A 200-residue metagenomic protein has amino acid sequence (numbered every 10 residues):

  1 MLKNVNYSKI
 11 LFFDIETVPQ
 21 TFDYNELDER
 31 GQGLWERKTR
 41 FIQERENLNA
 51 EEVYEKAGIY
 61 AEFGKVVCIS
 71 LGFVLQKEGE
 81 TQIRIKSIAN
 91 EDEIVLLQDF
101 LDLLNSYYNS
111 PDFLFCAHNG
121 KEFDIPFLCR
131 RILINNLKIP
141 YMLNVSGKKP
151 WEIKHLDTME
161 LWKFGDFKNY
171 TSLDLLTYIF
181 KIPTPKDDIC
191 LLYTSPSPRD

Functional and structural regions predicted by a protein language model:
M1-S106: Conserved RNase H-like, two-metal-ion catalytic cores of nucleic-acid enzymes
T17, E160, D200: Short, glycine/acidic-enriched loop or turn micro-motifs at the edges of active sites
T21-F22, D124-F127, L173: Switch/connector loops and helix/strand junctions flanking conserved nucleotide-binding motifs in nucleotide-processing
F73-N169: Conserved DEDDh/DEDDy metal-dependent 3′-5′ exonuclease domain
Y178-P185: Glycine-rich, acidic and aromatic/proline-enriched surface loops and short helix-turn segments that act as binding
P185-L192: Long, charge-rich alpha-helical interaction segments
Y193-D200: Conserved small/polar residues in nucleotide/adenosyl-binding loops
